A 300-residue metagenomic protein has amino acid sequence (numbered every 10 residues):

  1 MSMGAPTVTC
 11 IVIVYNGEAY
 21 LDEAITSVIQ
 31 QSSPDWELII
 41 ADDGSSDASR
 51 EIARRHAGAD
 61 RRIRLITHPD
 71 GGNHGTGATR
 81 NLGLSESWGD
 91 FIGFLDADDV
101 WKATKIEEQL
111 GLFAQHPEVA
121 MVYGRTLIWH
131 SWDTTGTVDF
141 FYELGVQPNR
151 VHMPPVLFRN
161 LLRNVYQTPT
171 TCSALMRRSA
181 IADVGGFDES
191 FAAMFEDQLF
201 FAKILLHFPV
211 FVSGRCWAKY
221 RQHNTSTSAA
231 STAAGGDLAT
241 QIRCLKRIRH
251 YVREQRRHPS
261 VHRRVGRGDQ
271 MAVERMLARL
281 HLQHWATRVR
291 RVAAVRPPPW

Functional and structural regions predicted by a protein language model:
M1-I29: N-proximal low-complexity "stem/linker" segments adjacent to membrane-targeting elements
A5-T9, I29-I40, A48, D60-R64: Short loop->beta transition adjacent to catalytic acidic/histidine clusters or analogous donor-positioning motifs
Y20-D22, D47-R55, V100, T104: Acidic helix N-cap motif at the loop->helix transition within catalytic regions of sugar-transfer enzymes
S27, P34, D42-E51, D70 (+1 more regions): A conserved acidic beta->alpha catalytic loop
I39, R50-W88: Conserved donor nucleotide-binding strand/loop of the catalytic core
D60-R61, D70-H74, A78-T79, E108-L112 (+3 more regions): Flexible acidic/His/Gly-enriched loops in nucleotide-sugar-dependent glycosyltransferase catalytic domains
S85, Y142-Q241: Conserved nucleotide-sugar donor-binding catalytic segment
I92: Short aromatic/hydrophobic "clamp" motif used to bind/position activated sugar donors
